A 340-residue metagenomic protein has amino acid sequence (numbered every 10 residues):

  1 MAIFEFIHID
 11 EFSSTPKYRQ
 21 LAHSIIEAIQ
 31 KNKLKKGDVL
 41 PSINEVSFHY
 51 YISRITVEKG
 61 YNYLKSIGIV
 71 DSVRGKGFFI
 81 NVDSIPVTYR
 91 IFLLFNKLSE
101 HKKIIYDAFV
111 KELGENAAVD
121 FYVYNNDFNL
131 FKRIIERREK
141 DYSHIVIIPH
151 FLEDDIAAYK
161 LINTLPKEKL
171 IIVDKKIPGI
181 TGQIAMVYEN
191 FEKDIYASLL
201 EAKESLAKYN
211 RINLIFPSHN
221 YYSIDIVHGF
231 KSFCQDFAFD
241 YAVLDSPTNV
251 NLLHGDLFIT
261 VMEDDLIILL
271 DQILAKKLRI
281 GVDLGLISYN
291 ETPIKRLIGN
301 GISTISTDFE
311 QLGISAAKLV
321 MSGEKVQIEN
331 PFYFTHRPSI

Functional and structural regions predicted by a protein language model:
M1-H49: Extreme N-terminal segment that seeds HTH/winged-HTH DNA-binding domains in transcriptional regulators
F6, S84-S99, Y188, A202 (+1 more regions): Short beta-strand segments enriched in small/hydrophobic residues
K35-S72: N-terminal helix-turn-helix
I43, I67, F78-S143: Amphipathic helical "hinge" segments at domain boundaries
F151-K193, N290-N300: Flexible loop/hinge segments that line or gate small-molecule binding clefts
K176-N213, I305-K325: Hydrophobic alpha-helical segments within soluble ligand-binding/sensing domains
Y196-Q235, I328-I340: An alpha-beta-alpha
H254, D264-I340: Flexible loop/turn connectors
